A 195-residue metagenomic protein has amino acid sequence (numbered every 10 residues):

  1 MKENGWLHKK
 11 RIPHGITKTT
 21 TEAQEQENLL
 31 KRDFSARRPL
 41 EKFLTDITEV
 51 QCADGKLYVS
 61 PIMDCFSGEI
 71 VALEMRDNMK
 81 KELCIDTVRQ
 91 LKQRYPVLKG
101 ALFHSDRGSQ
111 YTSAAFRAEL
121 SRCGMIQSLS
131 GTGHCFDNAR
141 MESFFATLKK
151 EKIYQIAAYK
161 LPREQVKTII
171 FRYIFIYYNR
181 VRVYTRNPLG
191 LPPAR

Functional and structural regions predicted by a protein language model:
M1, L30, D46, I62 (+10 more regions): Mobile genetic element proteins and their domesticated derivatives, centered on retroelements and DNA transposons
M1-R38, L191-R195: Basic, flexible linker segments flanking DNA-binding modules in nucleic acid-interacting mobile-element proteins
T17-T21, S105-R107, S113-F116, L129-K149 (+2 more regions): RNase H-like two-metal-ion nuclease catalytic core shared by retroviral integrases and related mobile-element nucleases
R32, A36-V71, D77: An active-site-proximal beta-strand-loop segment
Q51, L73-P96: Active-site beta-loop-alpha junctions of metal-dependent nucleic acid enzymes, especially the RNase H-like/DDE
E69-L73, Q127-L129, Y154-I156: Short small-residue beta-strand/loop micro-motif enriched in glycine and branched aliphatics
S121-M125, T147-R195: C-terminal domain-tail junction helix/linker
